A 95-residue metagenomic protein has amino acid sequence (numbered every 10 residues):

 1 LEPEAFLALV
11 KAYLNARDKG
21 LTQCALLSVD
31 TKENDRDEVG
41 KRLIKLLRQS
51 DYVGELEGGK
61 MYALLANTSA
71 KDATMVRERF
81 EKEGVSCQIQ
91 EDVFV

Functional and structural regions predicted by a protein language model:
L1-A5: Amphipathic HAMP/coiled-coil signal-transducing linker helices that couple sensory inputs to cytosolic output domains
F6-T31: Active-site-proximal structural segments of metal-dependent nucleotidyl cyclase/transferase enzymes
L14-K19, E33-D72: Conserved helix-loop-beta segment at the catalytic/binding core of cyclic-nucleotide signaling proteins
R17, R77, Q90-F94: Generic hydrophobic/packing signal
A25-L27, G54-A66, E83-V95: A short glycine-enriched loop-to-beta-strand structural element that forms part of the catalytic core of nucleotide
R42-L47, R79-S86: Generic non-transmembrane alpha-helical segments
A63, M75-V76, F80: PAS-family sensory domains
